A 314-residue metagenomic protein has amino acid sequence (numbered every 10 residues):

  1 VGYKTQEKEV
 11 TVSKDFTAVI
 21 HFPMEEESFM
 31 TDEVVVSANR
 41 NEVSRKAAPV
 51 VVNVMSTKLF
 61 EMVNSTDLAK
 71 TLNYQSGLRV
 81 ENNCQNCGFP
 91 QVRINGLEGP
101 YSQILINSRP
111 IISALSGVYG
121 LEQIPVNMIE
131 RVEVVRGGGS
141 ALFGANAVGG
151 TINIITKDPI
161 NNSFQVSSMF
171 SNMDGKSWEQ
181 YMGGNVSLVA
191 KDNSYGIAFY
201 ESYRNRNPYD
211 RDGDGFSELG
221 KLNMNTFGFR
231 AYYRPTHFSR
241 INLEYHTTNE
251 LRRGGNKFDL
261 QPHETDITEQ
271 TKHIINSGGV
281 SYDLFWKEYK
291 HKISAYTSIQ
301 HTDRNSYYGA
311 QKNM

Functional and structural regions predicted by a protein language model:
V1-K8: A short, solvent-exposed loop/turn motif at the edges and junctions of modular extracellular/periplasmic domains
Y3, S13-E61, A69, G99: Short, acidic, small-residue-rich periplasmic hinge/interaction motif at the N-terminus of Gram-negative outer-membrane
N39, G137, S167-M173, Y200-R204 (+2 more regions): Outer-membrane beta-barrel pore domains and translocons
V52, A69-S113, E130-R131: Extracytoplasmic beta-strand/coil segments of soluble accessory domains associated with Gram-negative outer-membrane
T71, N95, V135, I155 (+4 more regions): Transmembrane beta-barrel domains of outer membrane proteins
Q91-R93, R109-R136, K157, F227: Short acidic/polar hinge/loop motifs at secondary-structure boundaries that mediate gating or recognition
S113-L115, M128-E130, A141-N153, K157-D212 (+1 more regions): Outer-membrane beta-barrel translocator/receptor signature
R206-T226, Y232-R234, F238-I293, I299-M314: Flexible loop and strand-edge segments within Gram-negative outer membrane beta-barrel domains
